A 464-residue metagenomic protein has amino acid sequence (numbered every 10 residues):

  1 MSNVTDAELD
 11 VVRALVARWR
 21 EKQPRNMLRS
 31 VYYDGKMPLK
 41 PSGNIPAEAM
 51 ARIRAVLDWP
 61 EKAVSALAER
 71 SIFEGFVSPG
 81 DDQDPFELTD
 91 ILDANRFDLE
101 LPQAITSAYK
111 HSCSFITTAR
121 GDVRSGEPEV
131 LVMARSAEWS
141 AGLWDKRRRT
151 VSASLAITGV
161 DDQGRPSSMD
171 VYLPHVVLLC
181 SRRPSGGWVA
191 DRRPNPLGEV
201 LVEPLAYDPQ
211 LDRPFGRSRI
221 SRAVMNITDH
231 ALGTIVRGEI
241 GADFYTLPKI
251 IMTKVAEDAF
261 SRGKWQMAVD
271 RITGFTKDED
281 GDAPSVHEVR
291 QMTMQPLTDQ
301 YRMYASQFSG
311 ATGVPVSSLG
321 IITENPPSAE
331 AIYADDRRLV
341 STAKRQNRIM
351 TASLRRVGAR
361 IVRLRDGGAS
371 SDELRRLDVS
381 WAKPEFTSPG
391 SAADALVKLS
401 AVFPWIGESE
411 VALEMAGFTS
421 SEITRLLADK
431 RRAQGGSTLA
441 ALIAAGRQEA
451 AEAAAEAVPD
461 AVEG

Functional and structural regions predicted by a protein language model:
M1-V132, L442, A454-G464: Extended, helix-rich architectural segments
K110, F115-R217: Extended, regular secondary-structure scaffolds
V189-A334, S380-F386: Extended, charged amphipathic alpha-helical segments
L232-E239, G436-G464: Glycine- and charge-rich intrinsically disordered segments
Q307, A311-L377: C-terminal structural cap/anchor segments
R365-V402, E408: Extended amphipathic alpha-helical segments with heptad-repeat/coiled-coil character used for oligomerization, fusion
A416-E449: Long, highly charged low-complexity segments enriched in Glu/Asp and Lys/Arg with interspersed Ser/Thr
